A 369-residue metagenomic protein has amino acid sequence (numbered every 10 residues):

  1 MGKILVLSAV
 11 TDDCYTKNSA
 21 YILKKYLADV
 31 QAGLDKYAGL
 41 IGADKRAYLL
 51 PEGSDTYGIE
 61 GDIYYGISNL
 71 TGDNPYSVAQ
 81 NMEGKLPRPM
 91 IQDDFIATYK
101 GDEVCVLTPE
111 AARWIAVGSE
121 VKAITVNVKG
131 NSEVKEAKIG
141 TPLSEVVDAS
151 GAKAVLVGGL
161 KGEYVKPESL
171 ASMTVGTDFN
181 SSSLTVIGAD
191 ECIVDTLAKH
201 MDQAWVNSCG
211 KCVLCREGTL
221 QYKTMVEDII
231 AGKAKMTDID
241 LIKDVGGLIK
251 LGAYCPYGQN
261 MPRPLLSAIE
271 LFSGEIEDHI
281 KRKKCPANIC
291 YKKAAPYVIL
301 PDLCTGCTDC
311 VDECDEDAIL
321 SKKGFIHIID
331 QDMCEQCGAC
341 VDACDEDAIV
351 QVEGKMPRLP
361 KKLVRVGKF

Functional and structural regions predicted by a protein language model:
K3-L7, D13-G33, L40-L143, D148-G151: Hydrophobic alpha-helical positions that pack around
T11-D12, S54, P142, L160-E163 (+6 more regions): Short, glycine-/Ser/Thr-/acidic-enriched flexible segments
S54-I59, V165-M173, V226-E227, A268-L271 (+1 more regions): Short glycine/threonine-rich loop-to-helix capping motif typified by GTGT followed within a few residues by an Asp-Pro
V121-E133, P286-Q331, E335, A339: C-terminal accessory/binding modules appended to enzymatic or scaffolding proteins
A149-L160: Short loop-to-beta-strand transition segments
Y164-V186: Eukaryotic mixed-charge, acidic/polar low-complexity intrinsically disordered regions
F179-P296, P301, S321-Q331: Ferredoxin-type iron-sulfur electron-transfer modules in oxidoreductases and energy-metabolism complexes
V213-L220, Q259-N260, L266, D309-I326 (+1 more regions): Iron-sulfur cluster-binding cysteine motifs and their immediate structural context in ferredoxin-like electron-transfer
